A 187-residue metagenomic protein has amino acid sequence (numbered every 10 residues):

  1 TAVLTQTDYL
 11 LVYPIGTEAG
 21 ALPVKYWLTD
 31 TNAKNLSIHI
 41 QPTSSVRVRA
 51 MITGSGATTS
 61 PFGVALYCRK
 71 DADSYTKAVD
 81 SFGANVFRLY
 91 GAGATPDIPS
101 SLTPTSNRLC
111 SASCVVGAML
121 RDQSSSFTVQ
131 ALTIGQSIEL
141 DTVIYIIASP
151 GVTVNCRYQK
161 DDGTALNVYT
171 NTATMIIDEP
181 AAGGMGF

Functional and structural regions predicted by a protein language model:
T1-Q41, D122-Q123, F127, I176-F187: Short, compositionally biased P/S/T/A/G/V-rich stretches that sit at domain boundaries
Y9-Y13, V48, L66, L140-T142 (+1 more regions): Generic structural hydrophobic/aromatic packing signal, biased to beta-strands
P14, E18, P61, S81 (+6 more regions): Intrinsically disordered, low-complexity segments enriched in small/polar residues
N32-S37, Y90-E139: Extracellular adhesion/glycan-binding regions together with long Ser/Thr- and acidic-residue-rich low-complexity tracts
L36-G93: Low-complexity, serine/threonine/proline/glycine-rich extracellular segments that form mucin-like
M51-P61, S126-A181: Ser/Thr/Pro-rich, low-complexity mucin-like regions that serve as glycosylated stalks/linkers or repetitive adhesive
R69-S74, F82, T105-A112, R157-Y169: Enriched for extracellular/lumenal, surface-exposed ectodomains of secreted and cell-surface proteins
